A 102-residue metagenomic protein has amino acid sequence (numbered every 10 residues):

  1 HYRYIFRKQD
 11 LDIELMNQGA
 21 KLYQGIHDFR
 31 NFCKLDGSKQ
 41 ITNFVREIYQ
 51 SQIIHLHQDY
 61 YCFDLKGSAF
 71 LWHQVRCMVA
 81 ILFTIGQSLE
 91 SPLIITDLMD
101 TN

Functional and structural regions predicted by a protein language model:
H1-N102: Structured-RNA-binding interfaces characteristic of tRNA pseudouridine synthases
